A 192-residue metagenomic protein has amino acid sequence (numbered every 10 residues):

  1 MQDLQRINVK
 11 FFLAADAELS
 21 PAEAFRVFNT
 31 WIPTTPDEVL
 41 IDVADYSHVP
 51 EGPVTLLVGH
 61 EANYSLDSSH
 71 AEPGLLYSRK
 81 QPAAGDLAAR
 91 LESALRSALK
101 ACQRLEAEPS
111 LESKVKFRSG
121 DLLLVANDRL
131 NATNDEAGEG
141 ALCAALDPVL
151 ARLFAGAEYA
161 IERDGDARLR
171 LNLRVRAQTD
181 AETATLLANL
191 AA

Functional and structural regions predicted by a protein language model:
M1-D3, L57-V58, Y64-A71, S113-R118 (+1 more regions): Short glycine/proline-enriched loop/turn "hinge" motifs that connect secondary-structure elements and lie
Q5-V9, K116-E136: Short glycine-rich, basic-tinged beta-strand/loop micro-motifs
F12-L66: N-terminal low-complexity, intrinsically disordered segments
A15-R26, G85-A89, T133-E139, D180-L186: Short, conserved charged micro-motifs
A22-W31, A83-P109: Ampiphathic alpha-helical segments that act as solvent-exposed interaction surfaces
E61-A89, A184-A192: Intrinsically disordered, low-complexity regulatory segments enriched in Ser/Thr/Pro and charged residues
T133-A155: Short, low-complexity, polybasic intrinsically disordered segments
E162-A188: C-terminal edge-of-domain segments
